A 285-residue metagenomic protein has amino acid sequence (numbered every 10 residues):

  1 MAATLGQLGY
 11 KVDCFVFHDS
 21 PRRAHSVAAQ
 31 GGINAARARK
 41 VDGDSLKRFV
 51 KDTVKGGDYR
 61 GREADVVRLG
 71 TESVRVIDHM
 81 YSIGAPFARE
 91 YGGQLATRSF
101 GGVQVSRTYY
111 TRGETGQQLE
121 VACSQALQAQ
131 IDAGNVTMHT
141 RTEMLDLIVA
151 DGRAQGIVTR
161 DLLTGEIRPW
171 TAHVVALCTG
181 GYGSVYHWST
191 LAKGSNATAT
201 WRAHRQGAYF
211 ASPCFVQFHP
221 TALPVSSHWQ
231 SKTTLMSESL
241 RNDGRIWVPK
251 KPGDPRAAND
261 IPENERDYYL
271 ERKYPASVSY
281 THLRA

Functional and structural regions predicted by a protein language model:
L5: Aromatic pocket-lining residues of Rossmann-like dinucleotide-binding sites
L8-V27: Glycine-rich FAD pyrophosphate-binding loop
A35-R68: Glycine-rich active-site loop/strand segments that organize a redox cofactor
V76, Y81-E166, C178, A222-L235: Conserved redox-cofactor binding core of oxidoreductases
T171-T179: Short hydrophobic core segments
V175, N196-R202: Extended, hydrophobic alpha-helical segments in both membrane/secreted and soluble proteins
Y182-W188: Flavin (primarily FAD) binding-site architecture
R202, Y209-R284: An anion/pyrophosphate-binding glycine-rich loop and adjacent beta-alpha core in soluble alpha-beta enzymes
